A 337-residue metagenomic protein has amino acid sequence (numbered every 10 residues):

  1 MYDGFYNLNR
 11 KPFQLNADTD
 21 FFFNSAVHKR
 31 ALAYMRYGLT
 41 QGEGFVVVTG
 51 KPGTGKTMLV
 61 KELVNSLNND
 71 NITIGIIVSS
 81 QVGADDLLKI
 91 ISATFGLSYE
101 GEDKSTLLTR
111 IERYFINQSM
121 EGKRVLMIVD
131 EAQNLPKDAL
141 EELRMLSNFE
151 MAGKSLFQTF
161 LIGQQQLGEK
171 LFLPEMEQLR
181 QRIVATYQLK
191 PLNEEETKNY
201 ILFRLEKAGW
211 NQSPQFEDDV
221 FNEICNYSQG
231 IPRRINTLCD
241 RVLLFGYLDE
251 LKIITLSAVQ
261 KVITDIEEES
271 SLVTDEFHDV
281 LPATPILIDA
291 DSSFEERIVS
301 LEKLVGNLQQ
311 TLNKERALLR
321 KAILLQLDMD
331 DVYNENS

Functional and structural regions predicted by a protein language model:
M1-G42, E335: A short, basic N-terminal segment
N9-R10, S257-S337: Trafficking entry modules
K11-F13, N71-I74, V82-G101: Conserved NTP-binding/hydrolysis module of P-loop NTPases
G42-E62: Walker A/P-loop nucleotide-binding motif
V46-T49, G75-I76, I128: Short hydrophobic/aromatic beta-strand immediately N-terminal to the Walker A/P-loop
G83-A84, Y99-V129, N134-L140, A152-K154 (+3 more regions): Mid-core helix/loop region of P-loop NTP-binding domains shared across ATPases and GTPases
N117-G122, L126, K170-P232, D249-L251 (+1 more regions): Helix-loop-helix "sensor" segment of P-loop NTPases
F221, D240, L244-S270: Conserved C-terminal helix/linker of AAA+ ATPases
